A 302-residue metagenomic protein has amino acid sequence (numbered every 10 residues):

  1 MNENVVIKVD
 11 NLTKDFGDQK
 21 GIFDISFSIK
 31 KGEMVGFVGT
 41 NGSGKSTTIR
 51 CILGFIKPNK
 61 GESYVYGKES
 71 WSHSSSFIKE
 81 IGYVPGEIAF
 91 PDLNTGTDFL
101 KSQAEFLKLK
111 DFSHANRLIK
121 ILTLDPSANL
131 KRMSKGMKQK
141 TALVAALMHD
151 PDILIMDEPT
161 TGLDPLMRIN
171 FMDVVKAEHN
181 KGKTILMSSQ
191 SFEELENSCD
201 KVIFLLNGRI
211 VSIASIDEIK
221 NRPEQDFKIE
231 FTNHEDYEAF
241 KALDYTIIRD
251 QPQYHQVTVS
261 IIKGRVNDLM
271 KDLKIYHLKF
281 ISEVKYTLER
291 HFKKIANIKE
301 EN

Functional and structural regions predicted by a protein language model:
M1-T13, I298-N302: ABC-family P-loop ATPase nucleotide-binding domain
V5-I7, K14-L206, S212: ABC transporter nucleotide-binding domains
S70, S74, F112, I216 (+2 more regions): Residues at or immediately preceding the N-termini of alpha-helices
H73, I219, H291, I295: Residues that scaffold the ATP/ADP-binding catalytic core of kinase and kinase-like folds
L100, A115, I216, N267 (+1 more regions): Generic structural marker for isolated residues within well-ordered, non-membrane alpha-helices of soluble domains
M172-S260: ABC transporter nucleotide-binding domain
Q225-N302: Short, charged/small-residue-rich alpha-helical element at the C-terminal edge of ABC transporter nucleotide-binding
